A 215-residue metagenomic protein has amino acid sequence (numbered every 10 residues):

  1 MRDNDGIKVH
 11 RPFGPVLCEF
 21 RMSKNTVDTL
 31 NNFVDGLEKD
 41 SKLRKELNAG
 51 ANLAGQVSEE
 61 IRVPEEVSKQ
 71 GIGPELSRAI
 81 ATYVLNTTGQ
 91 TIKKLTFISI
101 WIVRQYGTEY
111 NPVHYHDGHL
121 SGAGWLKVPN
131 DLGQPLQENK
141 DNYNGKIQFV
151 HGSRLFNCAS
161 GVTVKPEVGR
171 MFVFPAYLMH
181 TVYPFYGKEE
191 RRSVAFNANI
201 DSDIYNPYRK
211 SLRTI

Functional and structural regions predicted by a protein language model:
M1-Q90, W101, T108-N111: Non-heme Fe(II)/2-oxoglutarate
F20, G124, F196-A198: Preference for bulky hydrophobic residues occupying beta-strand positions in well-ordered beta-sheet regions
K94: Long, positively charged binding patches that form subdomain-scale interaction surfaces for polyanionic ligands
I98-V173, T181-Y183, E190, I200-P207 (+1 more regions): Catalytic core of non-heme Fe(II) oxygenases with the double-stranded beta-helix
S193: A domain-level signal for the structural core that forms small-molecule/cofactor-binding pockets and catalytic centers
